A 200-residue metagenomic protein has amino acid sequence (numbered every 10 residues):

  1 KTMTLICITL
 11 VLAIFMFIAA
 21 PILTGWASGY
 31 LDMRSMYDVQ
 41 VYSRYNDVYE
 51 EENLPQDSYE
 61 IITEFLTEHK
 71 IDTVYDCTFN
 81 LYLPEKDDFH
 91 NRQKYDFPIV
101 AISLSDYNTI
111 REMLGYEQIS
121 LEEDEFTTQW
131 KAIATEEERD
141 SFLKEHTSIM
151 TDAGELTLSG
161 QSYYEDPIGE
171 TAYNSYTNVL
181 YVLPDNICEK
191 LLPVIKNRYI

Functional and structural regions predicted by a protein language model:
T2-G25: Short, strongly hydrophobic transmembrane alpha-helices
P21, G25-I200: Basic-flanked hydrophobic alpha-helices used for secretion and membrane insertion
